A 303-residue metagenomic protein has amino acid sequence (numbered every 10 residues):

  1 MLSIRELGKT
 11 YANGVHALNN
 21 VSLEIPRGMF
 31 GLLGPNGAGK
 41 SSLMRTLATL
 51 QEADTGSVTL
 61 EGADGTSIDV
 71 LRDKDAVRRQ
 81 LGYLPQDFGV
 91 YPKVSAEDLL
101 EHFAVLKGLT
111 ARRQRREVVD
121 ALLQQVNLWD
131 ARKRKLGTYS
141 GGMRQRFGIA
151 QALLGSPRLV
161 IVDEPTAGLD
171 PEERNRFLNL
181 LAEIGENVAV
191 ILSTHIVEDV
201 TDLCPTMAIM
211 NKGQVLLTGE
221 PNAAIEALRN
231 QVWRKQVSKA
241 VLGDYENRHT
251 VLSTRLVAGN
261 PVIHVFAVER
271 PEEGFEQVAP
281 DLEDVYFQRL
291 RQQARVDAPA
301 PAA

Functional and structural regions predicted by a protein language model:
P35-G39: Walker A (P-loop) phosphate-binding loop of ABC-type ATPase nucleotide-binding domains
A48: Helix-to-loop junction immediately C-terminal to a conserved catalytic motif
G56-D69, A76-V77: Conserved ABC transporter NBD signature motif
E101, V105-G108, R113-A131: Conserved ABC ATPase "signature" region
V160-E164, L169: Catalytic Walker B motif of ABC-type/P-loop ATPase nucleotide-binding domains
R176-H264: ABC transporter nucleotide-binding domain
